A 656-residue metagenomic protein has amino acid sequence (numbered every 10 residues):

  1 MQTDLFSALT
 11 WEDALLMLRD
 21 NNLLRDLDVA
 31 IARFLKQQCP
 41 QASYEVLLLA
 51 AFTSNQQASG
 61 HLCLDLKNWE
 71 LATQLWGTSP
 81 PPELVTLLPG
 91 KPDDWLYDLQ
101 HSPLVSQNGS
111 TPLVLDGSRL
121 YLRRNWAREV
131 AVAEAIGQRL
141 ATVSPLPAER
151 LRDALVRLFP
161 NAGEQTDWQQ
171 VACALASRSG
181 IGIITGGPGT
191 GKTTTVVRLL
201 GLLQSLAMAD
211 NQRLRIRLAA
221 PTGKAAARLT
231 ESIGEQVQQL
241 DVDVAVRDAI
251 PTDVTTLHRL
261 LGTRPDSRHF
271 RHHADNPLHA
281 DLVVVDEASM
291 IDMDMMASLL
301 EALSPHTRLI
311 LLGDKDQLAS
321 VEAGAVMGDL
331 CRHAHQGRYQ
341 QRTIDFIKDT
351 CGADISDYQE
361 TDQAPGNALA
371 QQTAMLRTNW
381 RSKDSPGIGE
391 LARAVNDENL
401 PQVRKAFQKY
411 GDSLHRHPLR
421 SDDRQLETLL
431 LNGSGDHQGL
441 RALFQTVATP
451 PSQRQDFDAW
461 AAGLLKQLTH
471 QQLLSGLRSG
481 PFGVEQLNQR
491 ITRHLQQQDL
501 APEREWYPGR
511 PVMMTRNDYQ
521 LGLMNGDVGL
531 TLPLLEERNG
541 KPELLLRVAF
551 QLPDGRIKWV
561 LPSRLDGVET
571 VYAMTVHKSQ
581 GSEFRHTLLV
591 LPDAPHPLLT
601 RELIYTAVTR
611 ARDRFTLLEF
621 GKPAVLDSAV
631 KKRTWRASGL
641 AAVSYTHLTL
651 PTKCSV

Functional and structural regions predicted by a protein language model:
M1-L84: Intrinsically disordered, low-complexity N-terminal extensions of AAA+/P-loop NTPases that precede the structured
V85-P147: Interdomain "pre-motor" coupling segment immediately N-terminal to P-loop NTPase/helicase cores
R152-T166: N-terminal pre-Walker A segment at the start of P-loop NTPase domains
Q170-C173, S179-A406: ASCE P-loop NTPase helicase motor core
S304, Y507-P508, M524, S579: Residue-level recognition of short, solvent-exposed, well-ordered loop/turn junctions that link secondary-structure
D316, S320-V512, D518-L521: Conserved helicase motor core of P-loop NTPases
D527-K541, L545-L648: C-terminal accessory regions
H647-V656: Single conserved hydrophobic/aromatic residue that forms the stacking wall/gate of nucleotide- or nucleobase-binding
